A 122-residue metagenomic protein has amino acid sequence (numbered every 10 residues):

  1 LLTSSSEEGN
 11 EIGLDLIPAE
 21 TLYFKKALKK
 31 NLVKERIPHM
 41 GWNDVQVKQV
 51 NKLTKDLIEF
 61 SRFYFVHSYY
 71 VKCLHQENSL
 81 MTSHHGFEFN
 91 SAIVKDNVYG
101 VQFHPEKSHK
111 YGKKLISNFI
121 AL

Functional and structural regions predicted by a protein language model:
L1-H39, S117: Cysteine-nucleophile active-site neighborhood
T3-S6, S68, S108: Short linear Ser/Thr-Pro motifs
I12, Q76, Y111-K114: Generic recognition of short, well-ordered alpha-helical segments
E20, F24, K48, K72 (+1 more regions): Phosphate/oxyanion-binding loops and surfaces in catalytic or ligand/nucleic-acid-binding neighborhoods
K34-P38, N90-A92, K110-L115: A short, polar/proline- and glycine-enriched secondary-structure boundary/capping micro-motif
W42-F103: Active-site oxyanion/phosphate-handling segment shared across diverse enzymes
V101-L122: Acyltransferase
